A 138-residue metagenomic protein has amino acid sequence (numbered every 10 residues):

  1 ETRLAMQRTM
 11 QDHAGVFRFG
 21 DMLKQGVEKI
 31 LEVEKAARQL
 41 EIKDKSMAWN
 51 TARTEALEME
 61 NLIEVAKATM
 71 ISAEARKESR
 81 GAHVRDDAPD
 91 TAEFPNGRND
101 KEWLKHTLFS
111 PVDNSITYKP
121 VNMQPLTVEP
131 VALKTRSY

Functional and structural regions predicted by a protein language model:
E1-Y138: Glycine- and aromatic-enriched mobile tails/lids
